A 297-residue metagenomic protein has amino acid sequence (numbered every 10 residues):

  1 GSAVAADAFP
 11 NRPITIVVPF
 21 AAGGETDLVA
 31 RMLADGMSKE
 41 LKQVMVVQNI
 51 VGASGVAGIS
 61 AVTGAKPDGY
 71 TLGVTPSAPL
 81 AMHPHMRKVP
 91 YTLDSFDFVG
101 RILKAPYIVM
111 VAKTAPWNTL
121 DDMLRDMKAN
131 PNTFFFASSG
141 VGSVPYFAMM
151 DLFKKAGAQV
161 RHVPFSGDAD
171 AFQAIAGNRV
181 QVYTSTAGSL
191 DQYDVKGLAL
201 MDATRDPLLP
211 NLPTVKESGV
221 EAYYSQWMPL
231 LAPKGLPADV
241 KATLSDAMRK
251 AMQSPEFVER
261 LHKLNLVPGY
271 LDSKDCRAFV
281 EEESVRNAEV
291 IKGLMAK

Functional and structural regions predicted by a protein language model:
V4-S95, N132-T133, V141, P145 (+5 more regions): N-terminal (or domain-start) structured segment
N11, G64, K88, R125 (+4 more regions): Phosphate-coordinating loops and pocket residues in cytosolic domains that bind phosphorylated ligands
N11-P13, K154-V160, A238-K297: An extracytoplasmic/periplasmic, membrane-proximal ligand-sensing/linker region
M37, G64-Y70, S77, P84-S166 (+2 more regions): Hinge/capping helix and adjacent helix->loop/strand transition within the periplasmic-binding protein
N49, V74, F98-R101, S138 (+4 more regions): Structural signal for conserved beta-strand scaffold positions within catalytic alpha/beta enzyme cores
D68, P84-D97, A158-Q159, Q192-A203 (+2 more regions): Ligand-binding "clamshell"
N118, D170, P210, G235-V240 (+2 more regions): Residue-level signal for the nucleotide or nucleotide-sugar donor/cofactor binding architecture
